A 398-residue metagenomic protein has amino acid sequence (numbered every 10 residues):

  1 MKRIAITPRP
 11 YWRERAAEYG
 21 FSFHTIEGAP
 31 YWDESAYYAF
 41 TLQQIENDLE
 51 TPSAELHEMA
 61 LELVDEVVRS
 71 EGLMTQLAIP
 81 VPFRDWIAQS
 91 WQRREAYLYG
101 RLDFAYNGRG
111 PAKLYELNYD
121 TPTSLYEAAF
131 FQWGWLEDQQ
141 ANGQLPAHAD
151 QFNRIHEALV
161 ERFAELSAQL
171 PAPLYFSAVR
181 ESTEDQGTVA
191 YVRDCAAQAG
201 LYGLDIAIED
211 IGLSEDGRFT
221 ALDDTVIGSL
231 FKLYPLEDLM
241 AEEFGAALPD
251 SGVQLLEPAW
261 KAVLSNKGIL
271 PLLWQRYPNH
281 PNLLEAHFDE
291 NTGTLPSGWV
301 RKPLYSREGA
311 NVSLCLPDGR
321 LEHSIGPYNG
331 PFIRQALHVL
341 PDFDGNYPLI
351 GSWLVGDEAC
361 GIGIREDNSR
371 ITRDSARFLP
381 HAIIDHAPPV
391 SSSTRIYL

Functional and structural regions predicted by a protein language model:
M1-L398: Preference for protein termini
